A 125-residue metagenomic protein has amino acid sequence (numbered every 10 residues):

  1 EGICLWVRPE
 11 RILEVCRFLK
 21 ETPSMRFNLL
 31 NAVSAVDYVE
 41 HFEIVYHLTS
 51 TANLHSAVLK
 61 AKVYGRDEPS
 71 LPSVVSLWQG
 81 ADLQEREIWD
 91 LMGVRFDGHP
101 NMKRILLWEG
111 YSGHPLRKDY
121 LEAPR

Functional and structural regions predicted by a protein language model:
E1-R125: Terminal low-complexity/charged segments
